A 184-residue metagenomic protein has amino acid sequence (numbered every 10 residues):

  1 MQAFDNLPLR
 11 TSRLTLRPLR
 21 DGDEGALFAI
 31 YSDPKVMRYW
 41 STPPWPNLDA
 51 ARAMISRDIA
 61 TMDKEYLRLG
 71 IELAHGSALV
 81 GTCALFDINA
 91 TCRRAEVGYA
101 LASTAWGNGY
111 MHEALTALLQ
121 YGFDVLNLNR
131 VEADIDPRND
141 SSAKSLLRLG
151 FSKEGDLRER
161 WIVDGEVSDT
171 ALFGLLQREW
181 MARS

Functional and structural regions predicted by a protein language model:
M1-R38, R68-S184: Acyl-donor (CoA/ACP) binding surface of acyl/acetyltransferases
N6-L7, L48, R52, I59 (+1 more regions): Short linear motifs in intrinsically disordered/low-complexity regions
K35-R57: Conserved GNAT-fold acetyl-CoA-binding loop/helix
R57-G70: A short helix-loop-beta-strand connector motif used in the catalytic cores of GNAT acetyltransferases and, in some
